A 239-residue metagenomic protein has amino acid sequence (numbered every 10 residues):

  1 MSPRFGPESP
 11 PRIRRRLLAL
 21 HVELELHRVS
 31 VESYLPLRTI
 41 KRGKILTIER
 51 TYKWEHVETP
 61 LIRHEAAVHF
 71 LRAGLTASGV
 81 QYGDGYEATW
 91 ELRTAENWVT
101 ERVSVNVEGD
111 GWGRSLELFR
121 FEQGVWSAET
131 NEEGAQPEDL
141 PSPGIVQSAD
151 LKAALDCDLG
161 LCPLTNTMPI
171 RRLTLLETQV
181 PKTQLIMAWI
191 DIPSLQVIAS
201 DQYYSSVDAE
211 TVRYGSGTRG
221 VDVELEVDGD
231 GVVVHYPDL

Functional and structural regions predicted by a protein language model:
S2-I13: Extreme N-terminal basic, low-complexity initiation segments that serve as generic localization/processing leaders
H27-R28: Compositionally biased, intrinsically disordered low-complexity segments enriched in Pro/Arg/Gln/His
Y34-L46: Short, Lys/Arg-enriched N-terminal segments with co-localized hydrophobic residues within the first ~10-30 amino acids
T47-R63, A67-L71, F119-T211: Solvent-exposed helix/loop surface patches that form functional interfaces
Y52-V57, A77-Y82, V103-V107, V212-G217: Short beta-strand segments that buttress and anchor functional surface loops
G85-G134: Hydrophobic/aromatic-rich structural module bridging two neighboring secondary-structure elements via a short loop
R213-L239: C-terminal structured interaction module
